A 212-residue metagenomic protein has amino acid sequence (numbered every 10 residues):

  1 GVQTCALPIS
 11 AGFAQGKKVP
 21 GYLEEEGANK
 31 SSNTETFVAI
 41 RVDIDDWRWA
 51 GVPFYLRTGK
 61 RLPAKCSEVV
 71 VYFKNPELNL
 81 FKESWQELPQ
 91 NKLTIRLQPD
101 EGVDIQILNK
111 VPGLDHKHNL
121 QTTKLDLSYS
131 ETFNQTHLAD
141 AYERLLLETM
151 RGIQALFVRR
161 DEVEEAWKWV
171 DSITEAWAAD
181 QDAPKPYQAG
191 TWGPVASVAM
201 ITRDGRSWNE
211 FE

Functional and structural regions predicted by a protein language model:
G1-C5: Single conserved hydrophobic/aromatic residue that forms the stacking wall/gate of nucleotide- or nucleobase-binding
A6-E212: Secretory/organelle targeting and membrane-embedding segments
